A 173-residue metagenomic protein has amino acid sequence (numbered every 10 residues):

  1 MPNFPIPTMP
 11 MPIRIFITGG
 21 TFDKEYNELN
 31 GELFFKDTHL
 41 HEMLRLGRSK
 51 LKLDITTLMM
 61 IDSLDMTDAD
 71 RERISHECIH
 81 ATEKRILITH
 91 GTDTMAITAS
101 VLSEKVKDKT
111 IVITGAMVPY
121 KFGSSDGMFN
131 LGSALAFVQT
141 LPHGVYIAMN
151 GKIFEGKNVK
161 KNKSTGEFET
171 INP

Functional and structural regions predicted by a protein language model:
P10-P173: Active-site histidine-anchored catalytic micro-motif
